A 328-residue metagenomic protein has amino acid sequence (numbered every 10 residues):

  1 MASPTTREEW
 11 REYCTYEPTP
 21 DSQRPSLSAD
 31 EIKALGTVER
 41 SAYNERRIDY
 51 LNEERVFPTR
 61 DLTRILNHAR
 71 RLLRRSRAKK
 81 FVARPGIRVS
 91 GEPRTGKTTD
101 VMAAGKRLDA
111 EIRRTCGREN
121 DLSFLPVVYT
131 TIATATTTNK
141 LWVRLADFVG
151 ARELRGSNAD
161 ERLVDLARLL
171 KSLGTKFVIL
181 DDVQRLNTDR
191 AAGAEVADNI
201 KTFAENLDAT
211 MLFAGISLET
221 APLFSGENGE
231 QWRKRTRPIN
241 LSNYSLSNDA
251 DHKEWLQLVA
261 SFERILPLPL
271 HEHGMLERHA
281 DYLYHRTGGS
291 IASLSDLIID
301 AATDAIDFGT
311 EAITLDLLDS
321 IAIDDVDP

Functional and structural regions predicted by a protein language model:
M1-K33, S245-P328: C-terminal alpha-helical "lid" subdomain
P25-Y43, L122-F124, T137-R144, A151-T210 (+3 more regions): Mid-core helix/loop region of P-loop NTP-binding domains shared across ATPases and GTPases
N52-R75: N-terminal pre-Walker A segment at the start of P-loop NTPase domains
R74-R84, N120: Phosphate-binding P-loop
F81-A103: Walker A/P-loop nucleotide-binding motif
R107-R118, A151-E153: Post-Walker A helix-loop "phosphate-sensing" segment adjacent to the P-loop in P-loop NTPases
E119, V127-T136: A short hydrophobic beta-strand->loop->alpha-helix junction that borders the nucleotide-binding pocket of P-loop NTPases
N187-D189, D198-R278: The catalytic "switch" region of P-loop NTPases
